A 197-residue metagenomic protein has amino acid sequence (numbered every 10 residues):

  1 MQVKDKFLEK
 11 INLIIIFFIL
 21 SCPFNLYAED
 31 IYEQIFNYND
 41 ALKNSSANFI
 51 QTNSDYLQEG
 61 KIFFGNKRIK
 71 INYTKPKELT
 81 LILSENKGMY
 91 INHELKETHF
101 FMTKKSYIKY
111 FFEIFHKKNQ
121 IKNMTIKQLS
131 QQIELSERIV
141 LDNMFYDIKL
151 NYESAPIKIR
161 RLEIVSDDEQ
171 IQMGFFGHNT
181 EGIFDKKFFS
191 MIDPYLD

Functional and structural regions predicted by a protein language model:
V3-I14: Bacterial N-terminal signal peptides that target proteins for export
I14-P23: Bacterial N-terminal signal peptides
F24-E59, K67, H178, G182 (+1 more regions): N-terminal leader/targeting segments and the immediate start of mature chains
E29-Q58, I91-Y146: Flexible, processing/modification-adjacent segments and terminal tails in exported/periplasmic/extracellular proteins
A41, F63-I69, L83-K87, L129-S130 (+1 more regions): Short, solvent-exposed coil/turn segments at beta-strand boundaries
F49, I69-Y73, G88-N92, L135 (+1 more regions): Short hydrophobic/aromatic-rich beta-strand segments that constitute the beta-sheet cores of beta-sandwich/beta-barrel
K61-Y110, I171: An acidic-aromatic
N119-D197: Gly/Pro-enriched, hydrophobic low-complexity segments that function as extracytoplasmic propeptides/linkers
